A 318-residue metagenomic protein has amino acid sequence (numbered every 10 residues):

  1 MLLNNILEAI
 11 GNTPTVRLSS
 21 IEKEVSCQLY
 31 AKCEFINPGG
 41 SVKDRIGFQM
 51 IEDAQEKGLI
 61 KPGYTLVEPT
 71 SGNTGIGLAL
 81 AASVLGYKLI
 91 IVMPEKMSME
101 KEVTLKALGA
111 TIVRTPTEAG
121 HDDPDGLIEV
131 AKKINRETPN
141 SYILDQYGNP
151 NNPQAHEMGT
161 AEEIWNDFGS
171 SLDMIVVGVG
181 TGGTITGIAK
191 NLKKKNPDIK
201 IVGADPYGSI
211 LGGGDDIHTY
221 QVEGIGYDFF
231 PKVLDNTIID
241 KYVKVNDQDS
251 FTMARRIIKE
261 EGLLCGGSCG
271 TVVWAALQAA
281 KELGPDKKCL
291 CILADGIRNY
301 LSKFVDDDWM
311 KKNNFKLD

Functional and structural regions predicted by a protein language model:
M1-D318: PLP-dependent amino-acid enzyme catalytic core
